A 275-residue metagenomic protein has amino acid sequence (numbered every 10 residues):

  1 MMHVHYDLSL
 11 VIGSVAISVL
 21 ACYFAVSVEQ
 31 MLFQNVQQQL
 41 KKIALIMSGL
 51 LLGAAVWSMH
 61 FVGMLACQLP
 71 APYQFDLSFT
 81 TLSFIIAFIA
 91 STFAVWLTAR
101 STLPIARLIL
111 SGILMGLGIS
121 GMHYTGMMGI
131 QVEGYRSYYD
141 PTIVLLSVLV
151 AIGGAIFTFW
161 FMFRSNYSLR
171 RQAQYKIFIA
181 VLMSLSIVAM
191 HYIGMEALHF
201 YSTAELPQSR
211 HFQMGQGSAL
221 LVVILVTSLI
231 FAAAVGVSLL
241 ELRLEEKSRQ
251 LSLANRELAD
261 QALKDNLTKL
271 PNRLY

Functional and structural regions predicted by a protein language model:
M1-L20: Hydrophobic transmembrane alpha-helical segments in integral membrane proteins
A16-F24, S83-V95, V148-W160, L225-G236: Hydrophobic cores of alpha-helical transmembrane segments in multi-pass inner/ER membrane proteins, independent
F24-K42, V62-A66: Membrane-interface helix-loop junction between the first two transmembrane segments
V28, L65-Q74, F88-E205: Juxtamembrane segments at transmembrane-helix boundaries in multi-pass signal-transduction membrane proteins
M47-M64: A generic, lipid-embedded transmembrane alpha helix
Q174-K176, A180, I187-E246: N-terminal membrane insertion elements
L239-D260: Cytosolic signal-transmission helices at domain junctions
R256-Y275: Conserved nucleotide-binding and Mg2+-coordinating catalytic segments in signaling enzymes
